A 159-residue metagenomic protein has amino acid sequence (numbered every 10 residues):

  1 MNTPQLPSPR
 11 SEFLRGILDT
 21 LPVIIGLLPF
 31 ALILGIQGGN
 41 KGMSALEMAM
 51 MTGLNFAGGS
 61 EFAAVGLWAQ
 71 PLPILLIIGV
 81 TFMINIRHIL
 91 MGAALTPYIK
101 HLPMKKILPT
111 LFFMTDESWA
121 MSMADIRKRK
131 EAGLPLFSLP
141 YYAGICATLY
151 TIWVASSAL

Functional and structural regions predicted by a protein language model:
M1-R15: Short, Lys/Arg-rich, polar N-terminal cytosolic tail immediately upstream of the first transmembrane signal-anchor
F13-I25, M50: Residue-level signal for short hydrophobic patches within transmembrane helices of multi-pass membrane transporters
L21-I33, A57: The first (N-terminal) embedded transmembrane alpha-helix
I24, G42, F56, M114-T115: Alpha-helical architecture
F30-G38, E61, W153-A158: Membrane-embedded alpha-helical segments in integral membrane proteins
G35-G42, L46-I89, P97-I99: Membrane-interfacial helix-loop connectors
I78-L159: Helix-loop-helix junctions within the multi-pass membrane cores of secondary transporters/permeases
